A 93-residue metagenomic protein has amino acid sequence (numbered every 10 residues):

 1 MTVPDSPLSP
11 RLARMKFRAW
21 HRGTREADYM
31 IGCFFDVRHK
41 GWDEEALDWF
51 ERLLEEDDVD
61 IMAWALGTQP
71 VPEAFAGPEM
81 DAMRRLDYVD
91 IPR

Functional and structural regions predicted by a protein language model:
T2-R93: Positively charged, polar, low-complexity stretches
